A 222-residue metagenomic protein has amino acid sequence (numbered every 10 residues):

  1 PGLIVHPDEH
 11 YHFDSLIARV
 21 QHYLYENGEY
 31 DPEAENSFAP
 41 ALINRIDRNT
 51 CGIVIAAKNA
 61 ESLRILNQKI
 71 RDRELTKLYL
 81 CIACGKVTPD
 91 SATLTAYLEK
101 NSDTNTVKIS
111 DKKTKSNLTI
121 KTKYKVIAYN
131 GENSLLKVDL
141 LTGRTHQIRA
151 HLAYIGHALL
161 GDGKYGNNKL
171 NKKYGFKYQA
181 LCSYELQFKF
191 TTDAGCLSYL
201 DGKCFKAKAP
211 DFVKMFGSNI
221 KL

Functional and structural regions predicted by a protein language model:
P1-S102, K208-N219: RNA pseudouridine synthases
I43-I46, K86, S116, A128 (+1 more regions): Replace "in large, NTP-powered and nucleic-acid-processing enzymes" with "in large, NTP-powered factors and other
T76-L80, T93, T119-K121, N133-L135 (+1 more regions): Intrinsic-disorder/low-complexity, polar/charged segments enriched in Ser/Thr/Lys/Arg/Asp/Glu/Gln
C84, V138-L141: A structural micro-motif recognizing beta-strand termini and the immediately following turn/loop segments
N105-K115: Short aromatic-glycine motifs in intrinsically disordered, low-complexity regions
T114-K121, G131, L141, R149-L222: Pseudouridine synthases involved in rRNA/tRNA modification
Y124: Long C-terminal interaction/binding lobes of large macromolecular proteins
